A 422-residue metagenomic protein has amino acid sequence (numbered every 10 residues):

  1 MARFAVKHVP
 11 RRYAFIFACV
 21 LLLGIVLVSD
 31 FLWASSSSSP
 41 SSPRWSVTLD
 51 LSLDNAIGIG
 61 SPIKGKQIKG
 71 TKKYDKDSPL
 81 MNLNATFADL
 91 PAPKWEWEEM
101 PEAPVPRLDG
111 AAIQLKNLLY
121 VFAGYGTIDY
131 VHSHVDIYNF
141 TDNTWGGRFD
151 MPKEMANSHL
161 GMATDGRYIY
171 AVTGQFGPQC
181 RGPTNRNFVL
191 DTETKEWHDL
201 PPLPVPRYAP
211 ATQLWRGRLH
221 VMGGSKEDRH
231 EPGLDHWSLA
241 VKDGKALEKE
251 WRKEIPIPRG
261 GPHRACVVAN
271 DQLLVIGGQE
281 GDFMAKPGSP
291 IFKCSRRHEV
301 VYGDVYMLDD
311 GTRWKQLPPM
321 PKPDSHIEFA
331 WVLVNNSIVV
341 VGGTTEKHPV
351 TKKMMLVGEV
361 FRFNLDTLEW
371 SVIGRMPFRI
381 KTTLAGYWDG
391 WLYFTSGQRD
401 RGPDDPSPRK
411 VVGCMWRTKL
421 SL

Functional and structural regions predicted by a protein language model:
A2-L422: Kelch-like beta-propeller repeat domains
